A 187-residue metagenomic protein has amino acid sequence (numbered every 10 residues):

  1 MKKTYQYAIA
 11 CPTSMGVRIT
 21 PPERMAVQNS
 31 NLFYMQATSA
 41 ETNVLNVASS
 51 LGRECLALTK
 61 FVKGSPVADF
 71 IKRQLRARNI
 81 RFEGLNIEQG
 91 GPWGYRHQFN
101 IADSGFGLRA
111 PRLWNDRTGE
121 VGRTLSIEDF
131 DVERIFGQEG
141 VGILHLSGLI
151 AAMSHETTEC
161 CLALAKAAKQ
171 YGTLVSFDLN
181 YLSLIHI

Functional and structural regions predicted by a protein language model:
K2-L85, I127: Glycine-rich phosphate/adenosyl-contacting loop at the front of the ribokinase-like
T13, F177-L179: Active-site flanking residues adjacent to catalytic metal/cofactor-binding acidic residues
S49, A165-K169: Surface-exposed amphipathic alpha-helices with a cationic face
E54-G148: Conserved N-terminal subdomain of the carbohydrate kinase-like
L149, N180-L182: Active-site beta-loop-alpha junctions enriched in small/polar residues
T158-A163: Charged helix-capping and loop-helix junction motifs
Q170-L174: A short helix->loop->beta-strand "cap" motif at the edges of active sites that frequently abuts
I185-I187: Conserved small/polar residues in nucleotide/adenosyl-binding loops
